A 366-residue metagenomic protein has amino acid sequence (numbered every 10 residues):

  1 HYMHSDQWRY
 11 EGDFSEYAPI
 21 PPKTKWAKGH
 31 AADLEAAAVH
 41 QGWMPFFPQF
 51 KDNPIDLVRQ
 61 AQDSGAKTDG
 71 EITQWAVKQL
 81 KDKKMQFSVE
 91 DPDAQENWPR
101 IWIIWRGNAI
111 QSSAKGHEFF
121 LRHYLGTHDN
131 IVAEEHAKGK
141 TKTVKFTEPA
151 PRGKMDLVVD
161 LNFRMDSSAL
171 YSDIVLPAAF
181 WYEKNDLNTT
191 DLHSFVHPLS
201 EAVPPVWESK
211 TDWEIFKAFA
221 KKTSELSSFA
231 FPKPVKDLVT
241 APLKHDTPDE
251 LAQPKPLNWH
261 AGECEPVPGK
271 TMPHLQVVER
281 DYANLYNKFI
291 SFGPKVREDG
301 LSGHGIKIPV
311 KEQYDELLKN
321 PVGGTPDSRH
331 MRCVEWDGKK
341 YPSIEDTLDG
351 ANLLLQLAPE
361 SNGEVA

Functional and structural regions predicted by a protein language model:
H1-D160, M165-A366: Domain-level signature for respiratory redox metalloenzymes
